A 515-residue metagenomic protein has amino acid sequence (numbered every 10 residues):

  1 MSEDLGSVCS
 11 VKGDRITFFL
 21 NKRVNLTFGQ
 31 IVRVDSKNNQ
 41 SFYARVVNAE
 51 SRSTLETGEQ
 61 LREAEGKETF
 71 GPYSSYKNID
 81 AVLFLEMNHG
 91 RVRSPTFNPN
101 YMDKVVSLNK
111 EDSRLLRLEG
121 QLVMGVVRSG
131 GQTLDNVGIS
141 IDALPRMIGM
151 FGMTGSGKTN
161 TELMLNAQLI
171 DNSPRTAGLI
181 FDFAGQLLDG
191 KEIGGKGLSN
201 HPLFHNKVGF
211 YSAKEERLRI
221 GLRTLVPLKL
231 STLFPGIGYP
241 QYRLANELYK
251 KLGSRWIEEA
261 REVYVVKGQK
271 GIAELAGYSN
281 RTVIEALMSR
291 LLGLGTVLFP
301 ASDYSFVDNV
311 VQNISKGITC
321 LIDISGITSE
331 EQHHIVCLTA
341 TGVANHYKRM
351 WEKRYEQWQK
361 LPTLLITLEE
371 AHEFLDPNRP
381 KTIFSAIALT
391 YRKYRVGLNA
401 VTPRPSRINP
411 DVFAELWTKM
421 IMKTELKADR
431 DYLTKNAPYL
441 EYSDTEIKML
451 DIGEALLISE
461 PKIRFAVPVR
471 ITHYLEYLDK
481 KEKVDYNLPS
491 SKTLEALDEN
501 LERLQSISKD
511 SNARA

Functional and structural regions predicted by a protein language model:
M1-M153, N160-T161, L165, N172 (+2 more regions): Basic- and hydrophobic-enriched, low-structure N-terminal and domain-boundary segments that flank ATP-binding catalytic
G120-S212, P410, Y439, L457 (+2 more regions): Glycine-rich phosphate-binding loop of nucleotide-binding enzymes
L169-D171, G342-K348, E352, F384-N399: Substrate-engagement module of ASCE P-loop NTPases
R175-L179, K316-T319, L361-L365, Y394-N399: Loop/turn-to-beta-strand initiation segments
L203-Y304, I314-T319: Helical/strand "switch-coupling" subdomains that flank nucleotide/phosphate-binding cores, especially in P-loop NTPases
F299-L364, L375-N378, T382: Conserved helicase/translocase P-loop NTPase motor core
H334, D451-A515: Conserved P-loop NTPase motor module
A388-A466: Conserved ATP-driven motor cores of ASCE-family P-loop NTPases powering translocation/secretion/packaging/pilus
